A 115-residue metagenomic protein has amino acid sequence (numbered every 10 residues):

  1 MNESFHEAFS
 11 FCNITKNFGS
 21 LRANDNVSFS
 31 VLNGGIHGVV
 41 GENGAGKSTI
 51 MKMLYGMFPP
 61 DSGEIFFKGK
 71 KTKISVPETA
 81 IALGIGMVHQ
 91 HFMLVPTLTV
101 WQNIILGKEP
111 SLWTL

Functional and structural regions predicted by a protein language model:
M1-L115: Glycine-rich phosphate-binding loops of nucleotide-dependent enzymes
